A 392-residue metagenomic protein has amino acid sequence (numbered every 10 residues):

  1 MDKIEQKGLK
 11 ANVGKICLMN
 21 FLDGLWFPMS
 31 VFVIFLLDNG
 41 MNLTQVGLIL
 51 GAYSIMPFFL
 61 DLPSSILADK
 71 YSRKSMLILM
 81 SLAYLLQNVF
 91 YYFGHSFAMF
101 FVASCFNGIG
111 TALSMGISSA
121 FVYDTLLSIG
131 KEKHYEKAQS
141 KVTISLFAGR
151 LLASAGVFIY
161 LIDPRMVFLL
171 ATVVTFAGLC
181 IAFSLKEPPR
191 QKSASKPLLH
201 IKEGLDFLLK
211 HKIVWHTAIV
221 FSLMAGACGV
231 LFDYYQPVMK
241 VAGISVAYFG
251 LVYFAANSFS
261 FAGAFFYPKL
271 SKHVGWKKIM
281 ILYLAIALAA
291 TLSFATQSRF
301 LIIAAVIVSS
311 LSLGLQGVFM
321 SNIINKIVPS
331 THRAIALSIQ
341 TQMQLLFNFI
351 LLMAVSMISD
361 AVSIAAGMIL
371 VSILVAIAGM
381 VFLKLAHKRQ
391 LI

Functional and structural regions predicted by a protein language model:
M1-K10, L185-I219: Juxtamembrane intracellular "pre-TM" segments in multi-pass secondary transporters
D2-F59, H211-F254: Helix-loop boundary and gating motifs at the non-cytosolic
D38, F147-A171, K240-G243, K269-L270 (+1 more regions): Transmembrane alpha-helix termini and helix-breaking/packing motifs in multi-pass membrane transporters
F58-H95: Conserved MFS/SLC helix-loop-helix module at the cytosolic interface between two early adjacent transmembrane helices
F59-S72, A262-W276, S359-D360: Helix-to-loop junctions at the C-terminal end of transmembrane segments in multipass secondary transporters
L82-S96, F100, A285-Q297: C-terminal ends and interior cores of transmembrane alpha-helices in multi-pass membrane transporters/permeases
C105-L146: Cytoplasmic helix-loop-helix junction between adjacent transmembrane helices in 12-TM secondary transporters
A171-K196, K384-I392: Helix-loop junctions on the cytosolic side of multi-pass membrane transporters, especially the intracellular loop
